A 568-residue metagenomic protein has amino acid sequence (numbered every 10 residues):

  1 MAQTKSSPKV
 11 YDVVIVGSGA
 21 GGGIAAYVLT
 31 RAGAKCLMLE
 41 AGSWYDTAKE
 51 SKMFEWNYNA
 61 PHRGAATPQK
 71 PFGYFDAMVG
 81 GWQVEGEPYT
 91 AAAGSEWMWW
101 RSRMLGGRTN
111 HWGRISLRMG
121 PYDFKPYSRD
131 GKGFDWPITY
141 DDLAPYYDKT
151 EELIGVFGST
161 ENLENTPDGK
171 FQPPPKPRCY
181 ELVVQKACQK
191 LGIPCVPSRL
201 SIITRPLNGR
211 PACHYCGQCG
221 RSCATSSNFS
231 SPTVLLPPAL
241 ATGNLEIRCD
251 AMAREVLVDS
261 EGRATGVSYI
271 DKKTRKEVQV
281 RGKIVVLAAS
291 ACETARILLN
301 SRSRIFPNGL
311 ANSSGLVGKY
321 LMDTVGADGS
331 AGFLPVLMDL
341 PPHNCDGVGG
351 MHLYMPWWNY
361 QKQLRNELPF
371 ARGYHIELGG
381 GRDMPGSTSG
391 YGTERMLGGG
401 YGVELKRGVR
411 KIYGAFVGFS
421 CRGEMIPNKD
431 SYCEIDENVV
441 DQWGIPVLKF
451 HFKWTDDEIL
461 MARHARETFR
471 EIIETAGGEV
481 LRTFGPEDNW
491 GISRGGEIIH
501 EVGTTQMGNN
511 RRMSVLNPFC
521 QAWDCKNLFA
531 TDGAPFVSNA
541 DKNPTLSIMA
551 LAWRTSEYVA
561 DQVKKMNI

Functional and structural regions predicted by a protein language model:
V13-M38: N-terminal Rossmann-like FAD-binding beta1-loop-alpha1 element of flavoenzymes
G19-A20, I24, P175, C292 (+1 more regions): Residue-level detector of alpha-helix initiation sites
V28-R31, K35, A41-N57, T242 (+5 more regions): Glycine-rich loop(s) and the adjacent beta-strand/alpha-helix scaffold that form part
S43-P68, S102-H111: Conserved N-terminal glycine-rich FAD pyrophosphate-binding loop of Rossmann-like flavoproteins
A65-Q83, P88-W97, R103, I115-R118 (+4 more regions): Conserved redox-cofactor binding core of oxidoreductases
V84-R101, L105-R108, W136-Y140, S314-L448 (+4 more regions): FAD cofactor-binding and catalytic pocket of flavoenzymes
P197-S201, C213-C219, R254-L257, I412-M425 (+3 more regions): A glycine-rich dinucleotide-binding beta-alpha-beta segment and adjacent secondary-structure elements that constitute
S538-E557: A conserved FAD-binding loop/helix module that cradles the flavin
